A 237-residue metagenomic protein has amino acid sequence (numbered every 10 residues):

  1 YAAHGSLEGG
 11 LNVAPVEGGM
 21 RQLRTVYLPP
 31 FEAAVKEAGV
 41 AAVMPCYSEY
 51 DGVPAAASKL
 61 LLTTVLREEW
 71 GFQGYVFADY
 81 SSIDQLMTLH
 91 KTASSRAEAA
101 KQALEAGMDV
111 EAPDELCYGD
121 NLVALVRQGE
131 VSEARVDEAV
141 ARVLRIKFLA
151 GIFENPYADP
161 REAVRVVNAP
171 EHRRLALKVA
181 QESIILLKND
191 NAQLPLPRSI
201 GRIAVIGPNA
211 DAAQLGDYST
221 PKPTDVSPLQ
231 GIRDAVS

Functional and structural regions predicted by a protein language model:
Y1-S237: Glycoside hydrolase catalytic-domain context in secreted enzymes
